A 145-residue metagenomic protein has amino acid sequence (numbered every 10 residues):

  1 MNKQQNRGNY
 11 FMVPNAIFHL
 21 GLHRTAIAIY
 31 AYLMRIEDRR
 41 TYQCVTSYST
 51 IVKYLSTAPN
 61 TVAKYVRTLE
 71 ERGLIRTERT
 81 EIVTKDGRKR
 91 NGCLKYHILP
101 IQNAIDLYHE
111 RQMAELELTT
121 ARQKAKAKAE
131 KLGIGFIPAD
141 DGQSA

Functional and structural regions predicted by a protein language model:
M1-T61, R67, K89: Short recognition helix of helix-turn-helix/winged-helix DNA-binding domains
M12, N91, Y96, I137-A139: Intrinsically disordered, low-complexity, compositionally biased regions/tails
I17, E70, I105, P138-D141: N-terminal regions of proteins, emphasizing targeting and processing segments when present
H19-H23, R122, D140: Short, structured coil/loop segments at alpha-helix boundaries
I29, P100, I134-P138: Intrinsically disordered, low-complexity segments used for protein-protein interactions
P59-K128: Winged-helix/helix-turn-helix nucleic-acid-interaction surface
V66, K131-A145: Append "and, occasionally, other polyanion-binding protein interfaces
